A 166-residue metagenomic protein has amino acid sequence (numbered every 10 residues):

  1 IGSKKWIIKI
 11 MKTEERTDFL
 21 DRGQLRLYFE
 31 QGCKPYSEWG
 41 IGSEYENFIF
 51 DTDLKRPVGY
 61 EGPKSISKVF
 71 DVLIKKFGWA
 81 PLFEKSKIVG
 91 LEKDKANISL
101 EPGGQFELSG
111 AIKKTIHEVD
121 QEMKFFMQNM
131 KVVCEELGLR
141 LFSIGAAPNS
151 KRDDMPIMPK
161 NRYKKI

Functional and structural regions predicted by a protein language model:
I1-I10: Short, Lys/Arg-enriched N-terminal segments with co-localized hydrophobic residues within the first ~10-30 amino acids
I10-M155, N161-K165: Terminal catalytic/cofactor-binding subdomain
